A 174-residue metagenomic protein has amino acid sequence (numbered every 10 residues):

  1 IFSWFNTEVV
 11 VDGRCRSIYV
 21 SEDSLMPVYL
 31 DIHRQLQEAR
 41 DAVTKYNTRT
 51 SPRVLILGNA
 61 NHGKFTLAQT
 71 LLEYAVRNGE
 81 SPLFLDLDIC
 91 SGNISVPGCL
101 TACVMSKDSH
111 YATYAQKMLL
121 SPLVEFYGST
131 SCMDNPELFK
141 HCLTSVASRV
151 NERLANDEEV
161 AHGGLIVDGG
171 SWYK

Functional and structural regions predicted by a protein language model:
I1-P52, I56, T70, Y74 (+2 more regions): Preference for solvent-exposed, low-hydrophobicity sequence contexts
R49-S51, L83-G164, Y173: Nucleotide-state-sensitive switch-loop elements of NTP-binding domains
I56-L57, I166: A short, structure-level motif marking secondary-structure boundaries and short turns
A60: The conserved Walker
K64: Conserved lysine of the Walker
G169: Walker B catalytic acidic pair
